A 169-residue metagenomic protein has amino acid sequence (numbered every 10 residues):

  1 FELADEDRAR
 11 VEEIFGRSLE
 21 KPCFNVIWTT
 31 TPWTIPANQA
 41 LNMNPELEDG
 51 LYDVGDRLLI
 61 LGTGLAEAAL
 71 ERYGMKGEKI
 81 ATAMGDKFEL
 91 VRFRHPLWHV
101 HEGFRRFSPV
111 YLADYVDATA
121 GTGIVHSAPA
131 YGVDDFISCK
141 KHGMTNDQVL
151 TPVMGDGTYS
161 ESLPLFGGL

Functional and structural regions predicted by a protein language model:
F1-L3: Short beta-strand/turn segments that mark the catalytic/cofactor-handling region of acyl-thioester transfer
D5-V26, T30-L169: Non-cofactor substrate-recognition interfaces
